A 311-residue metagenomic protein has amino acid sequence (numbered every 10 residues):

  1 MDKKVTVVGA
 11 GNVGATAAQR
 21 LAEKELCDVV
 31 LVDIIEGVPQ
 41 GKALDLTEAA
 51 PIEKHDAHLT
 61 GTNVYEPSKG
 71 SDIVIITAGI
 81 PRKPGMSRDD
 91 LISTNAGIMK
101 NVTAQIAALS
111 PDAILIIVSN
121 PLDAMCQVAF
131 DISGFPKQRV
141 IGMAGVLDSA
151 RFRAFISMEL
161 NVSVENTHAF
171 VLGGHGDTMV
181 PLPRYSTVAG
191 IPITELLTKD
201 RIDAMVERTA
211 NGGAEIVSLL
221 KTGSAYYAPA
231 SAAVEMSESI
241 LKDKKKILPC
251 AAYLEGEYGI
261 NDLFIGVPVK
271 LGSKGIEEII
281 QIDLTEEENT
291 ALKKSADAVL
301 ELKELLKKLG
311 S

Functional and structural regions predicted by a protein language model:
A10-G11: Glycine-rich Rossmann-fold phosphate-binding loop(s) that bind the pyrophosphate of adenine dinucleotide cofactors
G14-A15: N-terminal Rossmann-fold NAD(P) dinucleotide-binding loop
L21: Aromatic pocket-lining residues of Rossmann-like dinucleotide-binding sites
V32-S71, M86, L300-K308: Conserved N-terminal Rossmann-fold NAD(P) cofactor-binding segment
P51-I114: Rossmann-like NAD(P)-binding element
S87-R153: Rossmann-like NAD(P)(H) cofactor-binding subdomain of soluble oxidoreductases
S133-R139, D148-S311: C-terminal substrate-binding/catalytic lobe of Rossmann-fold NAD(P)-dependent dehydrogenases
